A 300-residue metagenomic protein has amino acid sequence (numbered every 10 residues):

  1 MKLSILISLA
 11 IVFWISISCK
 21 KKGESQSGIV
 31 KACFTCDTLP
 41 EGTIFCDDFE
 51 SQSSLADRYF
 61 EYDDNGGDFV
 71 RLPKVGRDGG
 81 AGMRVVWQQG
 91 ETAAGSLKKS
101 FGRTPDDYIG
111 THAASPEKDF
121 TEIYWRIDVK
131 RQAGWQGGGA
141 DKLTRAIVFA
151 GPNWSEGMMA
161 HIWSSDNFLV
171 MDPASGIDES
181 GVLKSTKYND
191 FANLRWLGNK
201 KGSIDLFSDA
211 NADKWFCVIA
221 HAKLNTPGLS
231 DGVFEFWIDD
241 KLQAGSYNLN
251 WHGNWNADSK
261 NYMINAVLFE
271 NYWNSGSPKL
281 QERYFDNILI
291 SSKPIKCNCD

Functional and structural regions predicted by a protein language model:
M1-S27: Bacterial Sec-dependent N-terminal signal peptides
S25-F216, A220-D300: Low-complexity, Ser/Thr/Pro/Gly-rich disordered linker/stalk regions
